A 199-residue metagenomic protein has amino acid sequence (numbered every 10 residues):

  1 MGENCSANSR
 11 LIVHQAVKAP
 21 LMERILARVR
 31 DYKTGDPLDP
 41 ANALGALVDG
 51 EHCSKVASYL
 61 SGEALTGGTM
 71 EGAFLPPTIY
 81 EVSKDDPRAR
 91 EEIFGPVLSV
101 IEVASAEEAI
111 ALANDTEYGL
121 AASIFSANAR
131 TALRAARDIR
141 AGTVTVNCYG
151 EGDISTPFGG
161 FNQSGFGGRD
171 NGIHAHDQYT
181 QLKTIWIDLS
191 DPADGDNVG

Functional and structural regions predicted by a protein language model:
M1, S6-T78, E107-T143, A193-G199: Aldehyde/semialdehyde dehydrogenase
K33, F74-G199: Conserved C-terminal structural/oligomerization subdomain of aldehyde/semialdehyde dehydrogenase
